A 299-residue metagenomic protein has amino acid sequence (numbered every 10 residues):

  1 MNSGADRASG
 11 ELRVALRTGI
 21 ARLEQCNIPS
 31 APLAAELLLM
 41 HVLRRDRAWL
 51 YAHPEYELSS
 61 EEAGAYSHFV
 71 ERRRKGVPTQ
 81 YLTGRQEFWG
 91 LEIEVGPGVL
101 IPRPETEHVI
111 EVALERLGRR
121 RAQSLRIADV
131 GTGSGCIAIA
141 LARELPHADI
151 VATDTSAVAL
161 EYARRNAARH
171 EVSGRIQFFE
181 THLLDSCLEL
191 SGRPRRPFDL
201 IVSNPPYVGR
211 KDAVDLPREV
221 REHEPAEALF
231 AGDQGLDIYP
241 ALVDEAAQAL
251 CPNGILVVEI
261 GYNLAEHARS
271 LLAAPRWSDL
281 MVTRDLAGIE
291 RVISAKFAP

Functional and structural regions predicted by a protein language model:
M1-A31: Non-catalytic nucleic-acid substrate-recognition regions in nucleic-acid-modifying enzymes
N2, P32-L33, L37-R116: Conserved AdoMet
L23, L117, A167, A246 (+1 more regions): Conserved hydrophobic residues forming the short capping helix/wall of the S-adenosyl-L-methionine
L38, G76, T106, I137 (+6 more regions): Residue-level signal for inorganic ion chemistry
P102, D129, A152, A231 (+1 more regions): Conserved SAM-binding loop
E107-D215, A241: Conserved SAM/SAH cofactor-binding pocket of Class I
R196, Y207-I238: Mobile active-site "lid"/loop adjacent to the S-adenosyl-L-methionine
D233-K296: Conserved Class I SAM-dependent methyltransferase catalytic core
